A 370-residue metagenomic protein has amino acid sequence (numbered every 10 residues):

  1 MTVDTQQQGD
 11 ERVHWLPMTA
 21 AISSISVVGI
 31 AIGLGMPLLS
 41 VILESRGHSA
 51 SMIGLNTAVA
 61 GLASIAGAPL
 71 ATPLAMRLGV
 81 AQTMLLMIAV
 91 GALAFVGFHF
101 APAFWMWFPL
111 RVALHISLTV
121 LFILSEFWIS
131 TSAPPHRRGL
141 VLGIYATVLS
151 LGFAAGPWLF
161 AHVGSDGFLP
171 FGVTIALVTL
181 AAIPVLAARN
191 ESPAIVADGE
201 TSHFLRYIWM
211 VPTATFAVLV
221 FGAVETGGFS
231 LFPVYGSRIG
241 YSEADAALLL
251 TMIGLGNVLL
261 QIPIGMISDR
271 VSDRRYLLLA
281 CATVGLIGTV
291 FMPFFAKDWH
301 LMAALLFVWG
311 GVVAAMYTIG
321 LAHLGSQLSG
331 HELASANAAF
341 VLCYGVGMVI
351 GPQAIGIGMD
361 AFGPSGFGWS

Functional and structural regions predicted by a protein language model:
R12-G61, V211-A217, E225-Y235, I239 (+1 more regions): Helix-loop boundary and gating motifs at the non-cytosolic
G67-G79, G164, L260-D273, M359-D360: Helix-to-loop junctions at the C-terminal end of transmembrane segments in multipass secondary transporters
G79, F100-W105, S272, F295-K297: Helix-breaking motifs and short loop linkers at transmembrane-helix boundaries and internal kinks in secondary membrane
Q82-V96, Y276-V290: Structural signature of the two symmetry-related core transmembrane helices
V112-T147: Cytoplasmic helix-loop-helix junction between adjacent transmembrane helices in 12-TM secondary transporters
V120-A133, A314-L328: Intracellular juxtamembrane helix-capping segments at the cytosolic ends of symmetry-related transmembrane helices
A161, I175-V196: C-terminal membrane-cytosol helix-exit motif in multi-pass small-molecule transporters
H331-D360: A late C-terminal transmembrane helix in Major Facilitator Superfamily
